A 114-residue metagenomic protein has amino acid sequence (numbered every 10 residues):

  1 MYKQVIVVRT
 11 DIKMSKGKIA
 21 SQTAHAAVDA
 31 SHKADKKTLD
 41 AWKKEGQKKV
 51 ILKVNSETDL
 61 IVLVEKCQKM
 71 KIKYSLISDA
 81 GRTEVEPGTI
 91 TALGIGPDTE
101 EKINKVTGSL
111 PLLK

Functional and structural regions predicted by a protein language model:
Q4-V5, R9-A34: Glycine- and Gly-Pro-enriched alpha-helical subdomains that act as flexible, kink-prone "lid/hinge" or packing modules
I6-V7, E45-N55, Q68-K114: Short basic, glycine-rich beta-strand/loop surfaces that mediate nucleic-acid
K16, A20-A24, L60, T99 (+1 more regions): Generic structural signal for well-ordered, non-membrane alpha-helical segments in soluble metabolic enzymes
A24, H32-K33, K37-T58, K69: Compact, glycine-rich, soluble single-domain proteins
D59-V64, I72: Alpha/propeptide regions of enzymes that mature by internal proteolysis
